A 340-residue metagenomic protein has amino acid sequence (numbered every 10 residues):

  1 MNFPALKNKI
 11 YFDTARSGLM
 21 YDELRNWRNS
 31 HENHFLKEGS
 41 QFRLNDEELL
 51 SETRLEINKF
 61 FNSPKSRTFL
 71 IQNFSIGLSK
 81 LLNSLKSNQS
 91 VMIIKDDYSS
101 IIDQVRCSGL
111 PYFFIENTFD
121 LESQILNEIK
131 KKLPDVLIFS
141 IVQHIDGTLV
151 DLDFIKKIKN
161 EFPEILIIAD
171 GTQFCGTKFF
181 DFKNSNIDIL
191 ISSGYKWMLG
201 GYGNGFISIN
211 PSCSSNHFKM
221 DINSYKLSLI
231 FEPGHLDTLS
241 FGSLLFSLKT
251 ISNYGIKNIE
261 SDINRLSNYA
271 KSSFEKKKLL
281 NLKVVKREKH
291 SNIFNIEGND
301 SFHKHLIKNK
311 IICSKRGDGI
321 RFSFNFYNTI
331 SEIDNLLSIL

Functional and structural regions predicted by a protein language model:
M1-L340: Pyridoxal 5′-phosphate
